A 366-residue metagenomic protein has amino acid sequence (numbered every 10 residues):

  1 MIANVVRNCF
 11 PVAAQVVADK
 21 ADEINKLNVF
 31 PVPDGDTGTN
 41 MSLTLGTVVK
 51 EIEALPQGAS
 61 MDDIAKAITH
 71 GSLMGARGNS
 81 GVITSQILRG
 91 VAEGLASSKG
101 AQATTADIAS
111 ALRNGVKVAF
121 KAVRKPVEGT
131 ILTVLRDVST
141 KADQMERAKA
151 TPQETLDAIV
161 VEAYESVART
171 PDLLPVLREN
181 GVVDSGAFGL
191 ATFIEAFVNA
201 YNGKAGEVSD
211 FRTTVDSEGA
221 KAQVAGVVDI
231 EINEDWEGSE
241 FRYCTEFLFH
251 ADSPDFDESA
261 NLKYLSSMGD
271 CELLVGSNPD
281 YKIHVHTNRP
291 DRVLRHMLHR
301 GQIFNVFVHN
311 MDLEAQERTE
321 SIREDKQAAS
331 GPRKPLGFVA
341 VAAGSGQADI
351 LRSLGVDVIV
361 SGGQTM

Functional and structural regions predicted by a protein language model:
M1-M366: N-terminal loops that bind phosphate or other acidic moieties and the adjacent beta-alpha structural core
